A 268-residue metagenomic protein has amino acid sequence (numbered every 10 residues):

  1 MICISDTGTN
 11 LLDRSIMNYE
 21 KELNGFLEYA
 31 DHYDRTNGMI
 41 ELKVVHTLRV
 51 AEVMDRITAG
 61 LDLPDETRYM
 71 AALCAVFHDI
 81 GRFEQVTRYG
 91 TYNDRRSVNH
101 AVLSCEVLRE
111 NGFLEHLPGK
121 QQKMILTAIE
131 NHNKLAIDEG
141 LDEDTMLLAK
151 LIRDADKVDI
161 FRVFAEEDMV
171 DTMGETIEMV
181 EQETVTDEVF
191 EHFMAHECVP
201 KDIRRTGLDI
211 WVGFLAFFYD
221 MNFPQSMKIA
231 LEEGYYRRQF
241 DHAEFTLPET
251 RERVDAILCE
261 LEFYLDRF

Functional and structural regions predicted by a protein language model:
L11-V102, D142: Acidic/His-rich, divalent-metal-binding segments that scaffold phosphate/diphosphate chemistry
G38-V44, L48, E52, R56-D65 (+3 more regions): Divalent metal-dependent phosphate-bond-processing catalytic cores, especially two-metal-ion Mg2+/Mn2+ enzymes that act
D55, V102-G112, T127-E130, A149-R153 (+1 more regions): A broadly conserved amphipathic alpha-helix scaffold signal in soluble, globular proteins
D62-L73, L114-E130, D144-L151: Acidic/histidine metal-binding catalytic segments
F83-K123, L135: Hydrophobic/aromatic-rich structural module bridging two neighboring secondary-structure elements via a short loop
